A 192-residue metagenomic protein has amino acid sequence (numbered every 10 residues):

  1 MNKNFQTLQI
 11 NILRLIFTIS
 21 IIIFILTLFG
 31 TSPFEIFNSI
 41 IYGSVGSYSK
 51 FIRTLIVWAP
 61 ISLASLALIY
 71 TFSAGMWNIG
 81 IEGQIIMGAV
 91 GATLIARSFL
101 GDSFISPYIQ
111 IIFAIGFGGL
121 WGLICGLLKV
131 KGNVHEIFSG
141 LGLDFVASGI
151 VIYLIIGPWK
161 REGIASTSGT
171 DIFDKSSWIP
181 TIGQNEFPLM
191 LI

Functional and structural regions predicted by a protein language model:
M1-F5, K131-G142: Hydrophobic, small-residue-rich membrane helices and short re-entrant helix-turn-helix hairpins that build
M1-S65, F104, I109: Membrane-interfacial amphipathic/re-entrant helices at transmembrane-helix boundaries
N11, A114-I115, G149, M190: Residue-level hotspots within the lipid-embedded alpha helices of multi-pass solute transporters
F24-F29, V45-F99, I111, I115-L123 (+1 more regions): Single transmembrane alpha-helix segments in multi-pass membrane proteins
S103-I111, I137, L141: Internal alpha-helical transmembrane segments of multi-pass membrane proteins
E136, G140, D144-I192: Transmembrane helix-bundle core of multi-pass membrane transporters and related energy-transducing complexes
